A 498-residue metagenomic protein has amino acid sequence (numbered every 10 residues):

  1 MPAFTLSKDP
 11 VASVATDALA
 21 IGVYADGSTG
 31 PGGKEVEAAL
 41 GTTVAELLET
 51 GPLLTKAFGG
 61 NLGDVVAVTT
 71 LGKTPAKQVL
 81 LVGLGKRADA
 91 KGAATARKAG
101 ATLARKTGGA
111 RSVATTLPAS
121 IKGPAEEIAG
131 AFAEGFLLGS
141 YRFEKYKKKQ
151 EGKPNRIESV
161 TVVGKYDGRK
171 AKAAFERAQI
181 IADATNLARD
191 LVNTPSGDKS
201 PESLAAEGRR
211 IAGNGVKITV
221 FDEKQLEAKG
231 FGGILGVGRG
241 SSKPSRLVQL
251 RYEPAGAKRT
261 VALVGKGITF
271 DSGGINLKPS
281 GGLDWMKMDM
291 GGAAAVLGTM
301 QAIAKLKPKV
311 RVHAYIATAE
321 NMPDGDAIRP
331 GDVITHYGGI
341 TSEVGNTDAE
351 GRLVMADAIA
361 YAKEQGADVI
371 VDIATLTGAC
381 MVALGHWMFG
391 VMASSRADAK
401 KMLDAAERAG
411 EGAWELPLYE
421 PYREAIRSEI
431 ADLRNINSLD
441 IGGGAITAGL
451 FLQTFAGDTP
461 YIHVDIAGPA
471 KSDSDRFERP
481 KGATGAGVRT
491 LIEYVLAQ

Functional and structural regions predicted by a protein language model:
M1-T260, K305, S438, S474 (+1 more regions): Glycine-/small-residue-enriched capping loops at alpha/beta junctions
E49-G59, A188, A205-Q498: A generic structural signal for tightly packed, nonpolar segments enriched in small/aliphatic residues
